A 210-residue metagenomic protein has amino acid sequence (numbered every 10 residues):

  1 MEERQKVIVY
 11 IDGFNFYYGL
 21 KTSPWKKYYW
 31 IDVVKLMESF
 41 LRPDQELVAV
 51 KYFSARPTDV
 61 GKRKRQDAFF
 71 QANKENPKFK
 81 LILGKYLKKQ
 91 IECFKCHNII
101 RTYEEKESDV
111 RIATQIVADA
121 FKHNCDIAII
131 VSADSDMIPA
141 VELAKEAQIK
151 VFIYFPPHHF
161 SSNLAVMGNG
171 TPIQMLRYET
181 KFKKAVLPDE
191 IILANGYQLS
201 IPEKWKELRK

Functional and structural regions predicted by a protein language model:
M1-T102, K150: Domain-level signal for Mg2+-assisted phosphodiester chemistry and nucleotide/NA-binding surfaces in nucleic-acid
K80-K210: Nuclease catalytic cores that cleave nucleic-acid phosphodiester bonds, predominantly acidic two-metal-ion
